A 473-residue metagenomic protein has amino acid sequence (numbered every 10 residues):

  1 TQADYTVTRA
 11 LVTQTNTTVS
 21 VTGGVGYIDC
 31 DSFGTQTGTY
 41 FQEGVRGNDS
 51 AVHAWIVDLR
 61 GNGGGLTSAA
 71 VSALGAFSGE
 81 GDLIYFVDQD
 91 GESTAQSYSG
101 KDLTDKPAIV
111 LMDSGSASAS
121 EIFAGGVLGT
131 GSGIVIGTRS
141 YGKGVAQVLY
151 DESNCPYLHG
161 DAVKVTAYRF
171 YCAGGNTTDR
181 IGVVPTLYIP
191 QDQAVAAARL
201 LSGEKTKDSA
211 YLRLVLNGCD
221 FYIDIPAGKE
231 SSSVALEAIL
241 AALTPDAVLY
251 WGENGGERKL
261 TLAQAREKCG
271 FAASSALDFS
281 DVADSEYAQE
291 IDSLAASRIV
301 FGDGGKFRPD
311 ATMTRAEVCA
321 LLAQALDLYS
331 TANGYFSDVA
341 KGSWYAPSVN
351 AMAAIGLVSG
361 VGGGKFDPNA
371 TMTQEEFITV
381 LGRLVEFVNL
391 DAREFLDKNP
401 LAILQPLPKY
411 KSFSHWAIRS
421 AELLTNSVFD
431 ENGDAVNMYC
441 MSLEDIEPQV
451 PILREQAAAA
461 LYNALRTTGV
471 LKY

Functional and structural regions predicted by a protein language model:
T1: Conserved nucleotide-binding/hydrolysis modules and their immediate coupling elements across P-loop/ASCE NTPase motors
D4-T6, N16-A276: C-terminal "post-core" interaction segments
T8-V12: Short beta-strand edge segments in extracellular beta-sheet folds
R46-S50, G75-D82, D113-S116, L128-S132 (+6 more regions): Sec-exported extracytoplasmic/periplasmic mature domains
A124-T130, E422-L423, Y439-M441: Von Willebrand factor A/integrin I-like adhesion domains
G252-A288, F301-A316, A323-S348, V358-E375 (+4 more regions): Feature responds to low-complexity, polar/acidic, surface-exposed segments characteristic of secreted/exported proteins
